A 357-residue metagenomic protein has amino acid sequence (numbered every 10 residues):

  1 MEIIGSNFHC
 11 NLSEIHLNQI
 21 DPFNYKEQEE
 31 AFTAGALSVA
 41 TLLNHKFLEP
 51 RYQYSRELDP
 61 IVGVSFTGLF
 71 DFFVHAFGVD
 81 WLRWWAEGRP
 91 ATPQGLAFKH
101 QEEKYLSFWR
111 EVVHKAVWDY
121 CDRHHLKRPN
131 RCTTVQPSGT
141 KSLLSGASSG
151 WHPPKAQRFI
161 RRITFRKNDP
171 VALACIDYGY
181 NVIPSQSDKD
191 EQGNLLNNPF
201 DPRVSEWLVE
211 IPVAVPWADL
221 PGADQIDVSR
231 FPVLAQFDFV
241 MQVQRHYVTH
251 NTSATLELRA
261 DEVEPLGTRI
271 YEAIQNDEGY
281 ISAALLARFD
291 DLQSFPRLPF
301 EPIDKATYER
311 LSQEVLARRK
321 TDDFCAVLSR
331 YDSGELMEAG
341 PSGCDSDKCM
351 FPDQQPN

Functional and structural regions predicted by a protein language model:
M1-H9, S13-D21, K26-L48, S55-D59 (+3 more regions): Catalytic alpha/beta core of large soluble enzyme barrels
F8, S65-G68: Catalytic-loop motifs flanking and including active-site residues across diverse enzymes
L43-Q53, E57, I61, G68 (+1 more regions): Internal maturation/activation junctions in enzymes
C349: Short linear clamp-binding motif
